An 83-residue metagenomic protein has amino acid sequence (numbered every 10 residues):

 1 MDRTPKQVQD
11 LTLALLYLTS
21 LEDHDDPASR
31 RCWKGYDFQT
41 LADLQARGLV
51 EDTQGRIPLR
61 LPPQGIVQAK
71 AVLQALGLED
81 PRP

Functional and structural regions predicted by a protein language model:
D2-R31, G35: N-terminal acidic leader/helix
L16, Q39-A42, A71: Generic structural signal for well-ordered, non-membrane alpha-helices
L16-L21, A46, L78-P81: Intrinsic disorder/low-complexity segments in short proteins, especially the signal peptide and propeptide regions
R30-R47: Short amphipathic alpha-helical interaction segments
A46-R56: A short, conserved structural fragment
I57-P62: Minor-groove-contacting beta-hairpin "wing" of winged helix-turn-helix DNA-binding domains
P63-P83: Short, amphipathic alpha-helical interaction segments positioned at domain boundaries
